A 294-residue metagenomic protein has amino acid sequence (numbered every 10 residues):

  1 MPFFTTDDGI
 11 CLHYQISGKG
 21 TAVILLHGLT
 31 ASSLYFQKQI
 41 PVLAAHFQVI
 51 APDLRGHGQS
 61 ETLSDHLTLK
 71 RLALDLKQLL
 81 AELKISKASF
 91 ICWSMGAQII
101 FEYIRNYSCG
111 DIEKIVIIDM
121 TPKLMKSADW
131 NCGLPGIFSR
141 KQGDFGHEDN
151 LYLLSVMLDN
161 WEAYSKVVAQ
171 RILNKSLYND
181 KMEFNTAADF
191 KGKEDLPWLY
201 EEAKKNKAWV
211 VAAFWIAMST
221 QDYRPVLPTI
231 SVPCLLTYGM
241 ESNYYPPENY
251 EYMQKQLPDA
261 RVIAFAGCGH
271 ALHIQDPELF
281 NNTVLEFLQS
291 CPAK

Functional and structural regions predicted by a protein language model:
T6, I10-D65, L79-L80: Conserved HGGG/HGGXW glycine-rich cap/lid loop of the alpha/beta-hydrolase fold
T30, L54-G58, A97, P122 (+1 more regions): Alpha/beta-hydrolase active-site loop signature
K70-A88: Conserved acidic catalytic loop of the alpha/beta-hydrolase fold
S86-N131: Conserved hydrolase catalytic core segment
I112-W161: Flexible "cap/lid" loop of the alpha/beta hydrolase fold
S127, Y152-T229: Conserved alpha/beta-hydrolase catalytic His-Asp/Glu region
P228-C268: Conserved loop-alpha-helix segment in the C-terminal half of the alpha/beta-hydrolase fold that carries the catalytic
C268-N281: Catalytic histidine-centered segment of alpha/beta-hydrolase-like enzymes
